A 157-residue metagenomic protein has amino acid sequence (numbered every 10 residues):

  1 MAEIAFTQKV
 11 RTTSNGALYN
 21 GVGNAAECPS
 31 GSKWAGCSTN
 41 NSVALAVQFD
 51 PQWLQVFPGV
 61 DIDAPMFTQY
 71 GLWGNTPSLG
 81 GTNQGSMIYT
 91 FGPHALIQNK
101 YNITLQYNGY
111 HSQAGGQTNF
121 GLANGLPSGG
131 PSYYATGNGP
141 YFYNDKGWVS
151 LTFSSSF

Functional and structural regions predicted by a protein language model:
M1, L54-D63, H94-K100: Short loop/turn motifs that connect adjacent beta-strands in outer-membrane beta-barrel proteins
A2, A64-M66, P93, I103-L105 (+1 more regions): Membrane-embedded beta-strand positions of outer-membrane beta-barrel proteins
I4-V10, P51-Q55, T68-G74, Y107-Q113 (+1 more regions): Transmembrane beta-strands of outer-membrane beta-barrel pores
R11-C37, A114-F142: Solvent-exposed loop segments that connect transmembrane elements
K33-T39, L54, L79-G81, P93 (+1 more regions): Outer-membrane beta-barrel proteins
T39-L45, N83-Y89, D145-V149: Residues that define the transmembrane beta-barrel architecture of outer-membrane proteins
D50-L54, T90-L96, S154-S156: Transmembrane beta-barrel domains of outer membrane proteins
F142-F157: Outer-membrane beta-barrel "beta-signal"
